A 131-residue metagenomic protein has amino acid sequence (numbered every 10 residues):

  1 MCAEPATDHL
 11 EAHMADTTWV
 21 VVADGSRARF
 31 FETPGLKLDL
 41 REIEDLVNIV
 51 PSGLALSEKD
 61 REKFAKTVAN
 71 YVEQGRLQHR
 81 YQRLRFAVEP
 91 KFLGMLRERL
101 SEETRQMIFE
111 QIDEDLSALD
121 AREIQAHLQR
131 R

Functional and structural regions predicted by a protein language model:
M1-R131: Terminal alpha-helical anchor/extension segments at protein ends
